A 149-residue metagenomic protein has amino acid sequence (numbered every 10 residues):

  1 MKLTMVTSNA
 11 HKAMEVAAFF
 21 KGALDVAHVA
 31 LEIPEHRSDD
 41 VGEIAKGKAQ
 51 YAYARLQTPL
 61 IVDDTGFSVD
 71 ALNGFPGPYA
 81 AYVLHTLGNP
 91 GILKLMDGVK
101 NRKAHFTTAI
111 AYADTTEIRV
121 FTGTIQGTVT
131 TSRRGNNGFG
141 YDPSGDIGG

Functional and structural regions predicted by a protein language model:
M1-T4, H11-G149: Anionic-ligand binding patches
